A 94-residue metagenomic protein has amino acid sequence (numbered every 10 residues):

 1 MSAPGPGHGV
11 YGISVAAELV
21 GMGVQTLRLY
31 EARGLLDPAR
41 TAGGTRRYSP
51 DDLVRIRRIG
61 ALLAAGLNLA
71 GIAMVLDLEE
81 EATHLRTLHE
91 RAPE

Functional and structural regions predicted by a protein language model:
M1-G12, E18, A32, D37-P38 (+2 more regions): Arg/Lys-rich, alpha-helical DNA-contact motif
G23-T26, A32: Short coil turns linking two alpha-helices in DNA-binding domains
